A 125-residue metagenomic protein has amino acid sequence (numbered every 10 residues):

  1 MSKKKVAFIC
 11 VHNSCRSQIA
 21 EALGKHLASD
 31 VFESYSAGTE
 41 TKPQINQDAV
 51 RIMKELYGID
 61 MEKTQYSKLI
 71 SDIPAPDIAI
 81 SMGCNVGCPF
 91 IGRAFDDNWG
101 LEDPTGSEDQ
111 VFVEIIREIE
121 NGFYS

Functional and structural regions predicted by a protein language model:
S2-S125: Short polar/charged helix/loop
